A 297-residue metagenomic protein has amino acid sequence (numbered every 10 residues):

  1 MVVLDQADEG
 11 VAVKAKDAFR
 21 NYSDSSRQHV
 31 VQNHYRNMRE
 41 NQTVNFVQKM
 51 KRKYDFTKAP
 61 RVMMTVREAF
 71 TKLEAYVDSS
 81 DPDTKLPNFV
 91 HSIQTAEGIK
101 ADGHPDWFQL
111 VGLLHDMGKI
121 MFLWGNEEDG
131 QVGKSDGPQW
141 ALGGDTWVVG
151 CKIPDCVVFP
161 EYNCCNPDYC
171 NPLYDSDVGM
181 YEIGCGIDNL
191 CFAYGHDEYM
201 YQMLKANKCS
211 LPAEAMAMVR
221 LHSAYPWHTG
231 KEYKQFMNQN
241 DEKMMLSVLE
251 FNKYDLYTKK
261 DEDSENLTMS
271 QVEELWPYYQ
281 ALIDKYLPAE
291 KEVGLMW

Functional and structural regions predicted by a protein language model:
M1-M64, E68, A75, L295-W297: Non-catalytic interface/linker regions that flank or bridge core catalytic/transmembrane domains
V2-V3, H228, Y233-M237, K291-W297: Terminal helices and disordered tails flanking the catalytic cores of nucleotide-processing hydrolases
V31-Y35, M50-K53, V66-L73, W124 (+3 more regions): Generic structural signal of hydrophobic/aromatic residues within well-ordered alpha-helices of folded domains
N41, Y76-S79, Y254, K285 (+1 more regions): Surface-exposed polar/charged interaction patches
Y54-V90, M180-I187: Active-site flanking loop/helix segments enriched in acidic
T84-S270: Divalent metal-dependent catalytic cores for phosphoryl transfer on phosphate-bearing substrates
W276-W297: C-terminal helix/juxtamembrane-tail motif
